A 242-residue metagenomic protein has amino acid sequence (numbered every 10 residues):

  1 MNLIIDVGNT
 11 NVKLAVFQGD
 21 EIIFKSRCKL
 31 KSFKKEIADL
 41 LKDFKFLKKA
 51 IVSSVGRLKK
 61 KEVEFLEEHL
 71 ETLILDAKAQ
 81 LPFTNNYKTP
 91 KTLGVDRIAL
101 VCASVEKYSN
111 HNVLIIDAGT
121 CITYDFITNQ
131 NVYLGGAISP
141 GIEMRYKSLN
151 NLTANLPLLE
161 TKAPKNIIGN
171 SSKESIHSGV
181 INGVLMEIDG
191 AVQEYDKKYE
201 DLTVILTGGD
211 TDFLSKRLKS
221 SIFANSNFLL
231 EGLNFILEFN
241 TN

Functional and structural regions predicted by a protein language model:
M1-I23, S104, N110-Y133, L149 (+1 more regions): Gly/Thr-rich phosphate-binding beta-strand-loop-beta motif of the actin/hexokinase/Hsp70
M1-L81: N-terminal glycine/serine-rich phosphate-binding loop of ATP-dependent small-molecule kinases, especially carbohydrate
N11, V52-K61, D201-R217: Glycine-rich phosphate-binding loops at beta-strand->alpha-helix junctions
F24, L70-D76, Y133-I138, I222-L230: Short hydrophobic/aromatic-enriched beta-strand-loop microsegments
S26, P164-T203, D210, S221-I222: Adenine-nucleotide phosphate-binding core of ATP-dependent small-molecule kinases
L66-S104: Glycine/small-residue-rich loop that forms an oxyanion/phosphate-binding "nest" at active or ligand-binding sites
V95, L100-N110, L134-I176, I236 (+1 more regions): Glycine-rich phosphate-binding loop plus the immediately following alpha-helix
A154, I181, K216, I222-N242: Glycine-rich phosphate-binding/hydrolytic loop that grips phosphoryl groups
